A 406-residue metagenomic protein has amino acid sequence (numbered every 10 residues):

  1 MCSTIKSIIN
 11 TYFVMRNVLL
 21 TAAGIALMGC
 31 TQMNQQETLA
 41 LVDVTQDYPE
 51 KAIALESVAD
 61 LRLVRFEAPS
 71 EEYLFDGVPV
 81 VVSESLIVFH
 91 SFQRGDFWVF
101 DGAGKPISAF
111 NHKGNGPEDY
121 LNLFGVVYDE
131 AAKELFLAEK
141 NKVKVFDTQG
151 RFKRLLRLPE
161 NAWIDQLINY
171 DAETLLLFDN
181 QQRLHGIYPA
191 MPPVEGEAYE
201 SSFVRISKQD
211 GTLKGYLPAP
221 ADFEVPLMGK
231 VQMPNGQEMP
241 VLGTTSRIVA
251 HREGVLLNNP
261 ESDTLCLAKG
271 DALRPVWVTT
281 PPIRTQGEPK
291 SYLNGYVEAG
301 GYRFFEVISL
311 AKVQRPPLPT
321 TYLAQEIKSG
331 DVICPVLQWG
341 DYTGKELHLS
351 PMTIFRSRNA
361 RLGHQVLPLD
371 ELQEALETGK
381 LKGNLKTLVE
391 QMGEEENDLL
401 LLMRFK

Functional and structural regions predicted by a protein language model:
M33-V64: Blade/loop signatures of beta-propeller domains
V58-E71, S108-D119, L158-E160, T212-M239 (+2 more regions): Surface-exposed loop and turn segments in beta-propeller and other repeat-based domains that flank or scaffold
R62-G95, F124-G125: Beta-strand-rich domains and repeat architectures in extracellular enzymes and scaffolds, especially beta-propellers
A68-E72, D76, K105-A132, E139-K140: Blade-loop segments of beta-propeller domains
F75-P79, L121-V126, N161-N169, Q286-G295 (+1 more regions): Repeated scaffold domains used in trafficking and secretory/extracellular systems, primarily beta-propellers
S85-S91, K133-A138, E173-Y188, R247-N259 (+2 more regions): Short beta-strand elements that form the blades of beta-propeller/WD-repeat-like and other beta-sheet-rich scaffold
K140-S202, Y216-L227: Asp-box/WD-like beta-propeller blade repeats and closely related beta-sheet repeat scaffolds
E195-D210, D263, L318-G330, E395-R404: Beta-propeller blade signature
